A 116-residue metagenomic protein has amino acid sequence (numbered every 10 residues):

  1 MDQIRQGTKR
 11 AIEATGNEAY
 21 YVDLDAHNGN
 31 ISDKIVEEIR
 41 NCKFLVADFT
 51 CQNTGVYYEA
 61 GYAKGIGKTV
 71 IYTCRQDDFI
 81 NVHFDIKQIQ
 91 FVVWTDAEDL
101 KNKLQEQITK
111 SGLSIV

Functional and structural regions predicted by a protein language model:
M1-F44, F49-V116: Conserved catalytic or regulatory cores that recognize and/or transform ribose-phosphate-containing ligands
